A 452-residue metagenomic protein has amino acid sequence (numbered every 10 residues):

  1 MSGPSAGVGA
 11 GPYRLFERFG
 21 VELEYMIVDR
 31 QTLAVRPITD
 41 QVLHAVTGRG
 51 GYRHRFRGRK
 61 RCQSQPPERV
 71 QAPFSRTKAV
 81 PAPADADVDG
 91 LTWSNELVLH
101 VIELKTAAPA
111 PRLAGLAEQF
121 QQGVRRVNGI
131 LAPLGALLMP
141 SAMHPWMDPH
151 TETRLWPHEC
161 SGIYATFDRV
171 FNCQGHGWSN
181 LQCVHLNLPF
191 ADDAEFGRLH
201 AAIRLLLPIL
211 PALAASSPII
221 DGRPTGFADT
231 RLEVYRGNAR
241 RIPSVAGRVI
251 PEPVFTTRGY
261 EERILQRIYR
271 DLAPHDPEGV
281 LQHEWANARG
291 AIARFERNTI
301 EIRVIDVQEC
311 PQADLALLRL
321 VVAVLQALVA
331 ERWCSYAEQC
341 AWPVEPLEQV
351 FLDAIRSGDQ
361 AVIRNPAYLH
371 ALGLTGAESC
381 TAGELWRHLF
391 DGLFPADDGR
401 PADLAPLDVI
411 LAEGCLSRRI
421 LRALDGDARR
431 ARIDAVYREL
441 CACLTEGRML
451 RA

Functional and structural regions predicted by a protein language model:
S2-G115, A194, R198, A212 (+1 more regions): C-terminal accessory/tail domains of diverse enzymes
H100, L134-A136, Q182-V184: Generic beta-strand structural signal
K105, S141-A142, C183-P189, R303-I305: A cross-family glycoside hydrolase active-site/sugar-binding cleft signature
T106-H144: Membrane helical hairpin/interfacial module
Q121-V124, N128, Y164, D168 (+4 more regions): Short, well-ordered alpha-helical packing segments
A132, A136-A165, Y269: Surface-exposed, low-hydrophobicity interaction/linker segments
P157-L181: Acidic, His- and aromatic-enriched active-site or binding-groove loops in soluble protein domains that engage sugars
N172-A215: Internal mixed beta-strand/loop scaffold within catalytic domains of large alpha/beta enzymes
